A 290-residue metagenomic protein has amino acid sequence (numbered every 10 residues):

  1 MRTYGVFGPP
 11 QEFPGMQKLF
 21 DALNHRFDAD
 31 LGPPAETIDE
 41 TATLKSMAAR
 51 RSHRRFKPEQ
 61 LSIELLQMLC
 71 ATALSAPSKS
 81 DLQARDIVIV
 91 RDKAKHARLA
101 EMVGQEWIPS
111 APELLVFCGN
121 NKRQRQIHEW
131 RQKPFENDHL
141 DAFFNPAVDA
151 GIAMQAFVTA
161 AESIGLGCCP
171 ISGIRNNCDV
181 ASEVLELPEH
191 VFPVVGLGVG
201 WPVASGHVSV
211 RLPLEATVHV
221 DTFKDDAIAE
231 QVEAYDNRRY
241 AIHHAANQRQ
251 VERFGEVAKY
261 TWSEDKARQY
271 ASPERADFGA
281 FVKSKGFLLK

Functional and structural regions predicted by a protein language model:
R2-K290: Acidic, surface-exposed loops and disordered segments
